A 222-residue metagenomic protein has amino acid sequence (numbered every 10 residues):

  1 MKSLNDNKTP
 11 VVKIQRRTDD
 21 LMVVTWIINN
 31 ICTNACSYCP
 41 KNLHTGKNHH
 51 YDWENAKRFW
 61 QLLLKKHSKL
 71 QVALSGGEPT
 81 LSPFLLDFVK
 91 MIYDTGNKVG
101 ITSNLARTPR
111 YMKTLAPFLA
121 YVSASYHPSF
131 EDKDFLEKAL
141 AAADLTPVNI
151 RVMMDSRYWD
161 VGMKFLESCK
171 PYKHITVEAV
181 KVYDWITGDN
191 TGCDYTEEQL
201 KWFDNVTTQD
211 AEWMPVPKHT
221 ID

Functional and structural regions predicted by a protein language model:
M1-K2, H174: Non-catalytic N-terminal targeting/anchoring module and adjacent flexible stem/linker that precedes the structured
K2-T102, A106-Y111: Conserved alpha-helical substructure of the radical SAM core
T9, C39, A116, M214-V216: Intrinsic-disorder/low-complexity coil detector
I28, N55, L62, V161 (+3 more regions): Intrinsic disorder/low-complexity segments enriched in polar/charged and small flexible residues
K41, Y126, K181: Active-site donor-binding loop signature of nucleotide-sugar glycosyltransferases
K57-L74, S82-C169, H174-E178: Radical SAM/AdoMet-radical enzyme domain recognition
P171-D222: A C-terminal junction/extension of Radical SAM enzymes
